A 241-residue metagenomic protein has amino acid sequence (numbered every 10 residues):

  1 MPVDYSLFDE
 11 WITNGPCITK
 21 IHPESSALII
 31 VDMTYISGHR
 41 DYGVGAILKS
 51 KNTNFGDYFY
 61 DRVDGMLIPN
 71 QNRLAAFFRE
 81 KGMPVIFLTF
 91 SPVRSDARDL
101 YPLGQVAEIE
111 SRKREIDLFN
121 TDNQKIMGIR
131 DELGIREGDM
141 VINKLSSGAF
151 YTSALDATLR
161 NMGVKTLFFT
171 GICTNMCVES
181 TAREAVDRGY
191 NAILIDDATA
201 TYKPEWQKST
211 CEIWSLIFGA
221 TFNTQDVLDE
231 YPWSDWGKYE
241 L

Functional and structural regions predicted by a protein language model:
M1-A27, Y35-S50, R73-K81, V93-L241: Active-site-adjacent betaalpha module
L48-Y58: Short catalytic helix/loop segments, enriched in acidic residues and glycine and frequently bearing histidine
Y58-D64, T170-N175: Short, glycine-rich nucleotide/cofactor-binding loops
Y60-V93: Von Willebrand factor
